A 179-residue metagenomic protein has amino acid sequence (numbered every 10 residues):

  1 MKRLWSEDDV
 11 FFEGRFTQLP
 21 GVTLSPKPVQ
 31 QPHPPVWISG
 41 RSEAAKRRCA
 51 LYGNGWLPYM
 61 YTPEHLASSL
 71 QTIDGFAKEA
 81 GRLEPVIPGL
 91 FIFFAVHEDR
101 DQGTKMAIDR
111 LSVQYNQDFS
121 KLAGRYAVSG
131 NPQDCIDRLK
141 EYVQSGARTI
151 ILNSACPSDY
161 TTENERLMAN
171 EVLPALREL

Functional and structural regions predicted by a protein language model:
M1-L179: Active-site-adjacent structural elements that line small-molecule/cofactor binding pockets in enzymes
